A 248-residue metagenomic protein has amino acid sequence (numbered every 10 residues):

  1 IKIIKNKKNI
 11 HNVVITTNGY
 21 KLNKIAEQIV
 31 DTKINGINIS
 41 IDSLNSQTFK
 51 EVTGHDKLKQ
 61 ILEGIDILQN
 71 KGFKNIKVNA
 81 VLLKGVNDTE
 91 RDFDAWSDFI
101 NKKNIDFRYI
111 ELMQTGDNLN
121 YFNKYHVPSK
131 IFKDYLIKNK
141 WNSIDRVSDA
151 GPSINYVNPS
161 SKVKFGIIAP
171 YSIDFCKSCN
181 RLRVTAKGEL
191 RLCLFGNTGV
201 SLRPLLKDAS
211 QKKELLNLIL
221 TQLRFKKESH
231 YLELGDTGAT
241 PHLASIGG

Functional and structural regions predicted by a protein language model:
I1-I110: Radical SAM/AdoMet-radical enzyme domain recognition
A95-K102, L112-G248: Auxiliary Fe-S-binding modules of radical SAM enzymes
